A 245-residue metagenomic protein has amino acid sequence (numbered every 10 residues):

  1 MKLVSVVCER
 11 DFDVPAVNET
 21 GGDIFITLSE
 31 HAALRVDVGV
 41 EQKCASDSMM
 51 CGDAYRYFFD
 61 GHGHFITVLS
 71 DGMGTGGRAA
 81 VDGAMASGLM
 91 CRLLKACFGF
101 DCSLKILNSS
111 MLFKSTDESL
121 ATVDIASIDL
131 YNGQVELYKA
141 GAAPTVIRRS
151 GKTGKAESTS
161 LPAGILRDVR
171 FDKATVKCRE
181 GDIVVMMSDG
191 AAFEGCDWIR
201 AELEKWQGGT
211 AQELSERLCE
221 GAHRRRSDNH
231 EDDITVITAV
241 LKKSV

Functional and structural regions predicted by a protein language model:
M1-I24, A80-S150, R226-D232, A239: Catalytic core of PPM/PP2C metal-dependent serine/threonine phosphatase domains
E19, D23-G72, R78, G88 (+3 more regions): N-terminal entry segment of metal-dependent catalytic domains or homologous docking segments
S29-H31, R148, A239-V245: Short beta-strand-to-coil "C-cap" segments at the C-terminal boundary of structured domains/repeats, marking
S48-H64, L120-V123, K155-C196, R224-H230: Acidic loop->beta-strand submotif enriched in PP2C/PPM serine/threonine phosphatases
H62-G63, L130-N132, S244: Short strand-connecting beta-turns/loops that link adjacent beta-strands
G72-G74, A142-T145, K152-G154, A192: Short, surface-exposed beta-strand-loop junctions and turns on beta-sheet-rich folds
G74-C97, D182-H230, V245: Active-site-proximal, acidic helix/loop segment immediately C-terminal to a metal-coordinating Asp/Glu
S160, D232-V245: Activation on terminal intrinsically disordered regulatory regions flanking enzyme cores
